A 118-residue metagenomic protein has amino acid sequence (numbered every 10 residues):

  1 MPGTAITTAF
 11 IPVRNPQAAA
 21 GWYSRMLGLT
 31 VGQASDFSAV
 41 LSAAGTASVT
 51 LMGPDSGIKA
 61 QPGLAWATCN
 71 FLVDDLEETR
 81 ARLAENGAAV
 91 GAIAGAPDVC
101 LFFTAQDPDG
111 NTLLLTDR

Functional and structural regions predicted by a protein language model:
M1-A20, A47, A67-F71: N-terminal beta-strand motif that seeds the catalytic metal site of vicinal oxygen chelate
M1-P2, T8, E85-R118: Vicinal oxygen chelate
A19-S24, L83, G110: Conserved active-site tyrosine of GNAT-family acetyltransferases
A20, A39-V40, A88, A92: A generic "structured core" feature
G28-A34, A89-I93: Short secondary-structure junctions
T30-L64, T112-R118: Conserved short beta-strand elements that form part of the metal-binding/catalytic scaffold of enzyme active sites
A39, A67, V99-F103: Short beta-strand micro-motifs in enzyme catalytic cores
C69-L83: Mid-chain, well-packed structural core segment of small domains
